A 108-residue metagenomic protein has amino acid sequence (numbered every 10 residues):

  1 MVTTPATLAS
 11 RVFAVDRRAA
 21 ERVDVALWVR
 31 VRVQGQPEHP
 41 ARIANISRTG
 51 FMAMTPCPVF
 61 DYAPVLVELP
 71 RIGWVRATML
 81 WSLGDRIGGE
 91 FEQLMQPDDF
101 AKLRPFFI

Functional and structural regions predicted by a protein language model:
M1-I108: Structured alpha-helical
